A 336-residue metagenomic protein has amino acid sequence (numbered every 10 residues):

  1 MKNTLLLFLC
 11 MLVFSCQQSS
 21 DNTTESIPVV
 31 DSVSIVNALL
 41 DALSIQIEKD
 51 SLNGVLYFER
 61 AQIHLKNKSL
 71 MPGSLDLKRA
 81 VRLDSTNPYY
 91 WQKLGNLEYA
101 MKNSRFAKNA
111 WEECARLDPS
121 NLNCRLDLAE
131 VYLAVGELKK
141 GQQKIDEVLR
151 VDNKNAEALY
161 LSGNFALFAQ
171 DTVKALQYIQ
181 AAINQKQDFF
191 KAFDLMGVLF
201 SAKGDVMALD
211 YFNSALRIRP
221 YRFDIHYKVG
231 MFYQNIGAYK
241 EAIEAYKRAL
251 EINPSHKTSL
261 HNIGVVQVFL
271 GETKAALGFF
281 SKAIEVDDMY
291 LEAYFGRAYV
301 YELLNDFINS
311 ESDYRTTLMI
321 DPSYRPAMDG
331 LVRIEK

Functional and structural regions predicted by a protein language model:
M1-F14: Sec-dependent bacterial lipoprotein signal peptides
C16-K78, R82-D84, K336: N-terminal leader/linker segments that initiate helical-solenoid repeat arrays
S20-I27, L303-K336: Terminal, low-structured helical/coil segments at or just beyond the last alpha-helical repeat
V33-D41, N67-R79, M101-E113, V135-E147 (+5 more regions): Structural signature of tandem alpha-helical TPR/SEL1-like repeats, specifically the intra-repeat loop/turn
G54-V55, P88-Y89, L122-N123, A156-E157 (+5 more regions): Helix-start (N-cap) detector for alpha-helical repeat units in TPR-like alpha-solenoids, especially tetratricopeptide
